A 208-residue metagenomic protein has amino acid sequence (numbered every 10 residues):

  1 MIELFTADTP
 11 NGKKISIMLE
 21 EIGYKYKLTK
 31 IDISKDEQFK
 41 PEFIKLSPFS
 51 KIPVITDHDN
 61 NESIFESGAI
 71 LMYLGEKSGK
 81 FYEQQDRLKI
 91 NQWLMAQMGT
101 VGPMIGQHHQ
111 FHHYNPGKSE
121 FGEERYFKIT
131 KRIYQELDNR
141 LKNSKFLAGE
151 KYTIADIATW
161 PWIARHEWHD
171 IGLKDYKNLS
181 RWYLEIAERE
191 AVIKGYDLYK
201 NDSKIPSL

Functional and structural regions predicted by a protein language model:
M1-E124, D138: GST-like domain detector, emphasizing the conserved glutathione-binding G-site in the N-terminal thioredoxin-like
D32, I154, Y199-D202: Short, solvent-exposed turn/loop segments enriched in Gly/Ser/Thr/Pro and often Arg
K35-D36, W182, D202-S203: Short secondary-structure capping/turn micro-motifs that flank functional sites
K45, T159, E188, D197-L198: Phosphate-coordinating loops and pocket residues in cytosolic domains that bind phosphorylated ligands
A69, E190-A191: Alpha-helix/helix-capping structural signal
L74, T100-E190: GST-like fold's C-terminal all-alpha helical module
I193-L208: Terminal-tail/helix-coil boundary detector
